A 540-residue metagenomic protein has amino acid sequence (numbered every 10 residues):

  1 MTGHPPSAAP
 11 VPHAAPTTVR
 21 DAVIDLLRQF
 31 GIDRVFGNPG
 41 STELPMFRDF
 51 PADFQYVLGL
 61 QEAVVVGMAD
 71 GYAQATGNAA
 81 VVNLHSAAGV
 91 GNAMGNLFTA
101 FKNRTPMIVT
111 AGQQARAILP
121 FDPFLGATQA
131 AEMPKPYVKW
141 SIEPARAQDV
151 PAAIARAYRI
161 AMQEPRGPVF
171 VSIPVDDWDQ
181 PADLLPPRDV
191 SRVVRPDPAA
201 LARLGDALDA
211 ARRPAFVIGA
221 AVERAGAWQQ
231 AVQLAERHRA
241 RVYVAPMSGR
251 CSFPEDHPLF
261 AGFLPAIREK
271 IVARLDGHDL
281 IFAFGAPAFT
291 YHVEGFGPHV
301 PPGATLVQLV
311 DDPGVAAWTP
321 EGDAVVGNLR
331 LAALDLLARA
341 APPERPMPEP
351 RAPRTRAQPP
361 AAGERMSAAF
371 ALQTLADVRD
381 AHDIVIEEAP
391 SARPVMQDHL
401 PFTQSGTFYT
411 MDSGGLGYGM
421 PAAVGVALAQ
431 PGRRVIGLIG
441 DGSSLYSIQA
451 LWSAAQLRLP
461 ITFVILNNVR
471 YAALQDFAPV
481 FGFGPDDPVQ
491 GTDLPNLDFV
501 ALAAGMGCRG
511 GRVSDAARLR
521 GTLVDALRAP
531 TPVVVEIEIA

Functional and structural regions predicted by a protein language model:
T2-A15, Q148, L184, P302-A389 (+3 more regions): Phosphate/pyrophosphate-binding active-site segments
T2-A340, A381, P460-F463, F481-F483 (+2 more regions): N-terminal alpha/beta PP-like core and its mobile active-site loop of ThDP/TPP-dependent enzymes
R20-D33, N38-S41, M46-R48, P350-G432: Active-site diphosphate/adenylate-binding microenvironment
A73, A161, A235, A376-R379 (+3 more regions): N-terminal cationic-hydrophobic initiation segments that often serve targeting/anchoring roles
T110, I118-G126, A266, A317 (+3 more regions): Thiamine diphosphate
Y158, R203-G205, Q230-A231, E269-I271 (+6 more regions): Generic recognition of flexible, low-complexity loop/linker segments
